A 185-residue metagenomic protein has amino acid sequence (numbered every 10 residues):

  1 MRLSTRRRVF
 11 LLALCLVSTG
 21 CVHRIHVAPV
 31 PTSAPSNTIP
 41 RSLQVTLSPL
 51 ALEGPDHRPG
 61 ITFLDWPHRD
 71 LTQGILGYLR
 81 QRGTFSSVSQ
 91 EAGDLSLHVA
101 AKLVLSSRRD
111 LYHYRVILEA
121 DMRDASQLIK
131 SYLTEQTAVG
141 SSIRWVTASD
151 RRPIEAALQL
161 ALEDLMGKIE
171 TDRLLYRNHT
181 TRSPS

Functional and structural regions predicted by a protein language model:
M1-T19: Sec-dependent bacterial lipoprotein signal peptides
R2, G20-Q73, L174-S185: A structural "domain/chain start" motif
L11, V17, P35, S89 (+1 more regions): Generic marker of residues within folded, mature protein domains
V22-V30, R82, S86-R152: Surface-exposed short loop/turn segments
H57-L64, A125-H179: Short secondary-structure boundary motifs at beta->alpha junctions and helix caps
H68, T72-L79, Q159-L162, M166: Extracytoplasmic/secreted envelope proteins and their assembly/folding machinery, especially bacterial periplasmic
